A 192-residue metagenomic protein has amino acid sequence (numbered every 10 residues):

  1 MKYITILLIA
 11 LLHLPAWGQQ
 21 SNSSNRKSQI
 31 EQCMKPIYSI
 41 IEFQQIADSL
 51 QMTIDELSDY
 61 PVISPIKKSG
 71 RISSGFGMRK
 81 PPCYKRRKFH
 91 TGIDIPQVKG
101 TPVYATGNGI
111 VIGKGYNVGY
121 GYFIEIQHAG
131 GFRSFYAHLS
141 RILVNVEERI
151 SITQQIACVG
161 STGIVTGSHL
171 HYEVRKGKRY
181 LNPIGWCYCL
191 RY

Functional and structural regions predicted by a protein language model:
Y3-I6, P15-K80: Polar/charged, compositionally biased leader and regulatory segments
Q51-L57, S73-Y104: Short glycine/threonine/proline-enriched tight-turn/helix- or strand-capping micro-motif at secondary-structure
K67, H90-G92, G100, T106 (+2 more regions): Short coil/loop residues immediately preceding or within conserved phosphate-binding loops of NTP-utilizing enzyme
K68-S74, T101-V111, I150: Generic structural motif
S73, P96, I110-I112, S140 (+1 more regions): Conserved positions in beta-strands of structured domains
F76-P82, V111, N117, Y180: Active-site/binding-pocket entry motifs
K88-H90, A105-L143: Zn2+-dependent peptidoglycan hydrolase active-site motif and core
Y122-H128, H138, V146-Y192: Conserved, short, structured surface segments that act as functional micro-motifs
